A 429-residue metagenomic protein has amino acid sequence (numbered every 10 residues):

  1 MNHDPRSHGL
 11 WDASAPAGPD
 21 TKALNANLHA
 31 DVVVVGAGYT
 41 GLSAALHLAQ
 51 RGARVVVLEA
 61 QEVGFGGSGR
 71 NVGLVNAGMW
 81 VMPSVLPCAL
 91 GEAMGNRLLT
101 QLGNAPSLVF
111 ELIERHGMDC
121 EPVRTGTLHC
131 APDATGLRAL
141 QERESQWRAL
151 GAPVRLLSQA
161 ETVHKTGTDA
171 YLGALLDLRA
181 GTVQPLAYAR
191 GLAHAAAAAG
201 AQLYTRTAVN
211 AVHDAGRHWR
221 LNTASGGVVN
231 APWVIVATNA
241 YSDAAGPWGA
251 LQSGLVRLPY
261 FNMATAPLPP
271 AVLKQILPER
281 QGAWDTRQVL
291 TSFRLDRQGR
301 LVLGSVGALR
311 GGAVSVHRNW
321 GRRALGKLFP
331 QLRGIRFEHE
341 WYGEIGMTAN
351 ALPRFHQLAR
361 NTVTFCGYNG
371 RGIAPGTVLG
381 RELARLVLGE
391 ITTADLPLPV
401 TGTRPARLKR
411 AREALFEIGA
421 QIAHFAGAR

Functional and structural regions predicted by a protein language model:
M1-V32: Extreme N-terminal leader/targeting segments of oxidoreductases
N2-S14, V81-P87, F110-G191: Flavin (FAD/FMN) cofactor-binding and adjacent substrate-gating region of FAD-dependent oxidoreductase domains
V32-V57: N-terminal Rossmann-like FAD-binding beta1-loop-alpha1 element of flavoenzymes
Q50-R70: Glycine-rich FAD pyrophosphate-binding loop
R70-Q101: Glycine-rich active-site loop/strand segments that organize a redox cofactor
S107, R115-V123, V209-A211, G227-R360: Active-site substrate-recognition segment that forms the wall of the catalytic cavity or substrate channel
R138, S145-Q146, L172-S225, V229-P232: Helical element adjacent to the flavin cofactor pocket in flavoenzyme catalytic cores
L309-A428: C-terminal catalytic lobe of FAD-dependent flavoproteins
